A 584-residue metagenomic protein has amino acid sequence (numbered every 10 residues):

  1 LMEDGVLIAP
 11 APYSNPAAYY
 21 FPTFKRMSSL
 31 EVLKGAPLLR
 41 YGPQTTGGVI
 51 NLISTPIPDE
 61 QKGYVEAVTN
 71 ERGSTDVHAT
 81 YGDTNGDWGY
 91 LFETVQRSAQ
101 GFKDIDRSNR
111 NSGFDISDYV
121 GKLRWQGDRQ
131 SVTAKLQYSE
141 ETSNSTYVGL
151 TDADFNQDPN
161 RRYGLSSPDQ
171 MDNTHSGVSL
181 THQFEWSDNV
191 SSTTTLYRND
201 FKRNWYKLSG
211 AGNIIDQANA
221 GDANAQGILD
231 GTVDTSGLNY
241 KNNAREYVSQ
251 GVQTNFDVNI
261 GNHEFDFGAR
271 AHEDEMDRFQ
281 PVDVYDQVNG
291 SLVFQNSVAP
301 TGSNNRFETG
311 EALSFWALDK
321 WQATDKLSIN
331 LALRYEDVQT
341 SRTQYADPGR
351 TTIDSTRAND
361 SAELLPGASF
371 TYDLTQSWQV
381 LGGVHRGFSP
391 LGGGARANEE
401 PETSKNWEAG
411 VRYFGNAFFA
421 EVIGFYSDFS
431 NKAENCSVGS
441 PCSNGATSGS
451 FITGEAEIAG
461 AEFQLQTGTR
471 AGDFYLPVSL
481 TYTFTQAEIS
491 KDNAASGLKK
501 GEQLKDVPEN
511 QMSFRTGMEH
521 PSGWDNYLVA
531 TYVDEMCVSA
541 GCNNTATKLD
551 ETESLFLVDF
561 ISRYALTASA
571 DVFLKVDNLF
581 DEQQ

Functional and structural regions predicted by a protein language model:
V6-K34: Short acidic/polar hinge/loop motifs at secondary-structure boundaries that mediate gating or recognition
K62, T69-S98, R107-T146, Q170-S187 (+1 more regions): Transmembrane beta-barrel wall of Gram-negative outer-membrane proteins
A67-E71, N85, Q96-Q100, G127-R129 (+13 more regions): Transmembrane beta-strands of outer-membrane beta-barrel pores
Q126, S131-Q137, D172-Y345, T371-D373: Face-selective signature of the C-terminal outer-membrane beta-barrel domain
T181-E185, N189-S209, D373, Q379-G383 (+2 more regions): Membrane-embedded beta-barrel scaffold of Gram-negative outer-membrane proteins
Y247, N262-E264, R270-D274, S303-D428 (+3 more regions): Structural signature of Gram-negative outer-membrane beta-barrels, strongest in the C-terminal barrel of TonB-dependent
T324-D325, I329, Y426, G449-G541: Gram-negative outer-membrane beta-barrel transporters
S430-N431, Y475, Y532-G541, F560-Q584: C-terminal beta-signal and adjacent terminal beta-strands/loops of Gram-negative outer-membrane beta-barrel proteins
